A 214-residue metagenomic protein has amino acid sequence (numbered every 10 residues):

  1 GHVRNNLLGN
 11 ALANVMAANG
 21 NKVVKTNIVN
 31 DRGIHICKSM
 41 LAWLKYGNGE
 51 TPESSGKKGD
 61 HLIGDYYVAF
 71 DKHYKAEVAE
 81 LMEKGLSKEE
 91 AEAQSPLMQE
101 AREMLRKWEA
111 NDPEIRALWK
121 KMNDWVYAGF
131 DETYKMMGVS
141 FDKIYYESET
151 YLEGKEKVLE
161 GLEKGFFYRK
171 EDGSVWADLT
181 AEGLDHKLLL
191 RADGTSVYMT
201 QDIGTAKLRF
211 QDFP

Functional and structural regions predicted by a protein language model:
G1-P214: NTP-dependent nucleotidyl-transfer catalytic core
